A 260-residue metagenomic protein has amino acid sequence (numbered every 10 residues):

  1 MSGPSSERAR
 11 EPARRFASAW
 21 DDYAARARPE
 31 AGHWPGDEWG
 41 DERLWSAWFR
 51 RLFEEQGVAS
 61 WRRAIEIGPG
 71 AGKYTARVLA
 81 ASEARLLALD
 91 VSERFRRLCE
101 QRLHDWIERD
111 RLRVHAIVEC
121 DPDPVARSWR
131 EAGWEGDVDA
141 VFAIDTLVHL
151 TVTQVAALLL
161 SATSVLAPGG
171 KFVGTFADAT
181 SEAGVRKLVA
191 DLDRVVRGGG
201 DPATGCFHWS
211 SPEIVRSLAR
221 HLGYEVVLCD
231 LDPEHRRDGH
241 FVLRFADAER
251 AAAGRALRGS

Functional and structural regions predicted by a protein language model:
S2-W61, A71-G133, L150-T153, K171-S260: Class I (Rossmann-like) S-adenosyl-L-methionine-dependent methyltransferase catalytic domain, capturing the SAM-binding
R62, D139: Conserved acidic residues
E66: Class I SAM-dependent methyltransferase core
F142: A conserved beta-strand element that flanks and buttresses the S-adenosyl-L-methionine
D145-T146: Short catalytic micro-motifs in class I SAM-dependent methyltransferases
A156-P168: A short glycine-rich, Lys/Arg-flanked "PGG" loop and its adjoining helix->strand segment in the class I
